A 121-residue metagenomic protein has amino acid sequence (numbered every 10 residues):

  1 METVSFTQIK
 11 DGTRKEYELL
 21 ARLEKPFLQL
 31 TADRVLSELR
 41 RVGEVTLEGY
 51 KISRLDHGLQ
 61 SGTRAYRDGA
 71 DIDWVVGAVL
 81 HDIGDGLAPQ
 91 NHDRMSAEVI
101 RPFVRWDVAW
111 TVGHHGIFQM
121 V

Functional and structural regions predicted by a protein language model:
M1-V79, I83-V121: Metal-dependent phosphohydrolase cores
